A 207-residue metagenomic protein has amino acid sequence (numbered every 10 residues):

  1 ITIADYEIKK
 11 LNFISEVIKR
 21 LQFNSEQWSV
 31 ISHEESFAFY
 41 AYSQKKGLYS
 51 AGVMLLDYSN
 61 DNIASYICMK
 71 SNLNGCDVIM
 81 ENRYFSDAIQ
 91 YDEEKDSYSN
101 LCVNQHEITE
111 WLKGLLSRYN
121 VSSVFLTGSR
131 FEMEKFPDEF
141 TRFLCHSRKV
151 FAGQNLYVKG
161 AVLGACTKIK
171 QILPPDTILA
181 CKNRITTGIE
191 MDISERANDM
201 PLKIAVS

Functional and structural regions predicted by a protein language model:
I1-K10, L112-F143, K149, G153-Q154: Glycine-rich phosphate-binding loops at beta-strand->alpha-helix junctions
I1-M54, C145-H146, S194-S207: Nucleotide/phosphate-binding catalytic cleft detector across ATP-hydrolyzing and phosphate-transferring enzymes
K19-L21, R83-D87, S97, V162 (+2 more regions): Extended charged low-complexity segments that act as oligomerization/scaffolding linkers
F37-Q44, C102-N120, G164: Phosphate/ATP-binding catalytic cores across multiple sugar-kinase/actin-like superfamilies, primarily ASKHA
A41-R83: Gly/Thr-rich phosphate-binding beta-strand-loop-beta motif of the actin/hexokinase/Hsp70
K70-T109, G164: Glycine-rich phosphate-binding loop plus the immediately following alpha-helix
N155-G160: Repeat-based blade/solenoid architectures
L163-S207: Acidic, glycine/GT-rich loop-and beta-edge segments that sit at the periphery of enzyme/chaperone cores
